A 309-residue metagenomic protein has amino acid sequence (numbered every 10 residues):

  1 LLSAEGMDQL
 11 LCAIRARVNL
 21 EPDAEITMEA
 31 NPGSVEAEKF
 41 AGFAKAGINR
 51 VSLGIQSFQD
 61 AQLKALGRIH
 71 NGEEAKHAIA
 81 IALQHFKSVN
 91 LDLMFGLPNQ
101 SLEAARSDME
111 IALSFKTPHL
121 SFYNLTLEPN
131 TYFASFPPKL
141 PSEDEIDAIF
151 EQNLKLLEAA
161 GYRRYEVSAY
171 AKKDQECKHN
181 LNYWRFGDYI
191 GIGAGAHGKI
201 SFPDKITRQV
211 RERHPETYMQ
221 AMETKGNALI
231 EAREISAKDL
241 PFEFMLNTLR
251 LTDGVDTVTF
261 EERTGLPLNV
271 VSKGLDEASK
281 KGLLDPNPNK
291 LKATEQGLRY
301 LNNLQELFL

Functional and structural regions predicted by a protein language model:
L1-L266: C-terminal scaffold of the Radical SAM
E110, S272, K281, L298-L301: Generic N-terminal initiation segments characterized by hydrophobic and/or small/turn-forming residues
R185, K280, E295: Short, ordered coil/turn segments that flank beta-strands lining enzyme active or ligand-binding pockets
G265-E277: Short amphipathic alpha-helical interaction segments
S279-N289: A short, conserved structural fragment
K290-T294: Minor-groove-contacting beta-hairpin "wing" of winged helix-turn-helix DNA-binding domains
Q296-L309: Short, amphipathic alpha-helical interaction segments positioned at domain boundaries
